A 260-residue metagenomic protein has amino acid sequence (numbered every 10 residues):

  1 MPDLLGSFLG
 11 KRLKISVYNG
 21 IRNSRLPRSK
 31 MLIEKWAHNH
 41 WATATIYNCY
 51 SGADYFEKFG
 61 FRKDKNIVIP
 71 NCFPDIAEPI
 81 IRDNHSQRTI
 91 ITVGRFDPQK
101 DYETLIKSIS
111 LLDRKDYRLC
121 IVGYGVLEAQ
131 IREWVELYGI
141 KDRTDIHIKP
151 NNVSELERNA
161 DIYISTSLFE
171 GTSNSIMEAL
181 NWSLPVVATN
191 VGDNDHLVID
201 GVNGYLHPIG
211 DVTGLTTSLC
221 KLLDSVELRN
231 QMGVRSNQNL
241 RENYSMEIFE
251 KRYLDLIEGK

Functional and structural regions predicted by a protein language model:
M1-D3, I21: Short His-centered aromatic/hydrophobic patch
V17-T43, D54, F59-F61: A conserved, positively charged/aromatic
S51, C72: Carbohydrate-associated surface elements
R88, T92-L111, I121-V122, V126-E133 (+2 more regions): A conserved mid-protein helix/loop that constitutes part of the nucleotide-sugar donor-binding site
K149, L168: Aromatic "clamp/platform" in nucleotide-sugar-dependent glycosyltransferases that forms part of the donor/acceptor
P185-A188, V198: Short hydrophobic beta-strand element within catalytic cores of glycosyltransferases and related nucleotide-activated
D200-G201, Y205-V212, K221-V226: Conserved acidic donor-binding segment of nucleotide-sugar-dependent glycosyltransferases
G214, K221, L228-N243, F249-D255: A short, well-ordered alpha-helix in the C-terminal region of glycosyltransferases
